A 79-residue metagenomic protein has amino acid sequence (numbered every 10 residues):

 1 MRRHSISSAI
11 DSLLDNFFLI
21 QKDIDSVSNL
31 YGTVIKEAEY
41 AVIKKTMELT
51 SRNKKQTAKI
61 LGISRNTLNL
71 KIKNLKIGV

Functional and structural regions predicted by a protein language model:
M1-S8, S12-V79: Bacterial C-terminal helix-turn-helix
